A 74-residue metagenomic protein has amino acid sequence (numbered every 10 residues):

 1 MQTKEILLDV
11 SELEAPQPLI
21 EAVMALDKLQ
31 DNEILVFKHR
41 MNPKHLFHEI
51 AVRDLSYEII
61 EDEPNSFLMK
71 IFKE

Functional and structural regions predicted by a protein language model:
M1-Q30: An N-terminal amphipathic alpha-helical segment
Q2-I6, H48, E74: Intrinsically disordered, low-complexity terminal tails/loops enriched in metal-binding residues
T3-E5, N32-V36, S66-L68: Intrinsic-disorder/low-complexity, polar/charged segments enriched in Ser/Thr/Lys/Arg/Asp/Glu/Gln
D9, K38, F72: Residues in well-ordered beta-strands of folded domains
L13, N42-K44, E74: Generic structural motif
L19-A51, I59: Amphipathic, hydrophobic secondary-structure cores in small proteins
D54, E58-E74: C-terminal edge-of-domain segments
